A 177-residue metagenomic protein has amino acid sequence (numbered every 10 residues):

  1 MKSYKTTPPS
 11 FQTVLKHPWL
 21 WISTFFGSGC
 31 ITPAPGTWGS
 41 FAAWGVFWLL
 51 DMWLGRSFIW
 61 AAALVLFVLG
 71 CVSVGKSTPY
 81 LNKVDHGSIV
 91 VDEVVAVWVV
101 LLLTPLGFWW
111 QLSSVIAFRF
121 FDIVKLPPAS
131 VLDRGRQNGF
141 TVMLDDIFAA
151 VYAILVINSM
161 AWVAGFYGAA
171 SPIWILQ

Functional and structural regions predicted by a protein language model:
M1-Y80, G87, V94-Q177: Hydrophobic alpha-helical transmembrane segments
